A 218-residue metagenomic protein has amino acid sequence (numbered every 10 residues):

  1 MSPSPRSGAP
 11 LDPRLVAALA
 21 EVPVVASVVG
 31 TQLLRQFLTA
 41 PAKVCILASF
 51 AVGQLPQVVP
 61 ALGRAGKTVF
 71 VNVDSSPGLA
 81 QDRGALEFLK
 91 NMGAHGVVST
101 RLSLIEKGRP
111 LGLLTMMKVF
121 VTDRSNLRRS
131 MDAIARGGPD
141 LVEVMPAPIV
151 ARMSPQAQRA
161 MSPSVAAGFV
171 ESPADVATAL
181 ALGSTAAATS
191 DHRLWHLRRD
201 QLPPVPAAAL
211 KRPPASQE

Functional and structural regions predicted by a protein language model:
M1-V71, P77-L79, K90-G93: Conserved N-terminal beta1-alpha1 strand-loop-helix module at the mouth
S2-A17, R198-E218: Surface-exposed amphipathic alpha-helical tracts and adjacent flexible/coil segments at the periphery of soluble enzymes
V25-G30, K43-G53, F70-P77, M92-S103 (+3 more regions): Catalytic beta/alpha-barrel core
R35-F37, A80-L89, R129-R136, A151-A166 (+1 more regions): Catalytic cores of alpha/beta
L47-S49, S103-L104, V144-A151, F169-Q201: Glycine-rich phosphate-binding active-site loops on the catalytic face of alpha/beta enzymes
L55-S75, R83-G84, N91, L102 (+4 more regions): Alpha-helix-loop-beta-strand connector modules within alpha/beta enzyme cores
L114-S154, H192, R198-P203: Glycine/Thr-rich beta-alpha phosphate-binding loop at enzyme active sites
